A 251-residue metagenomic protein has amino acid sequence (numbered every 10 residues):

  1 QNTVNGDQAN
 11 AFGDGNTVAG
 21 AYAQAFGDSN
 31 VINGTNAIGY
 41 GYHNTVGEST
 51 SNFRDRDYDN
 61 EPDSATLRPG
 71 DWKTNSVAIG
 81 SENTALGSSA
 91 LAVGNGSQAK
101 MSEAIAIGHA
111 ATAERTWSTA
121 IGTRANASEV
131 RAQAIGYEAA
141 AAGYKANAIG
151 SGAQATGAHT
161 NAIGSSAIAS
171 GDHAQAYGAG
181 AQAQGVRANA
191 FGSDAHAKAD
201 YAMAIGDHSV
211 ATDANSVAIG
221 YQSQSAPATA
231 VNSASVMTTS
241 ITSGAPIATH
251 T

Functional and structural regions predicted by a protein language model:
Q1-T251: Glycine- and small/polar-enriched repetitive beta-structure motifs of secreted/surface proteins
